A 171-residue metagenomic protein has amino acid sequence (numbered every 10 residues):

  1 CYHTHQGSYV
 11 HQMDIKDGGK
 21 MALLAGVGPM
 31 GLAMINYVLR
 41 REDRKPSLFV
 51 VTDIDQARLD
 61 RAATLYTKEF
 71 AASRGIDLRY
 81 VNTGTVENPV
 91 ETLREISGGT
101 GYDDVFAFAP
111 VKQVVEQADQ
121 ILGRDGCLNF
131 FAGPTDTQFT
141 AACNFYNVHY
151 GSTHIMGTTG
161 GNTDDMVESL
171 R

Functional and structural regions predicted by a protein language model:
C1-T85: Mid-domain Rossmann-like dinucleotide-binding core that forms the NAD(H)/NADP(H) cofactor-binding site
I15, E42-D43, S97, I121-G123: A generic alpha-to-beta junction signature in SAM-dependent methyltransferases
L23-V27, V51-T52, V81-T83, D103-F108 (+2 more regions): Glycine- and other small-residue-rich loops at beta-strand/loop junctions that grip anionic moieties
G31, L59, V114-E116, M166: Short, well-ordered alpha-helical microsegments
F70, V86-T92, E116-Q120, R124 (+1 more regions): C-terminal hydrophobic helical "lid"/dimerization subdomain of Rossmann-like NAD(P)H-dependent oxidoreductases
E87-V105: A short acidic, Gly/Pro-enriched loop at the edge of an enzyme's catalytic core that lines a small-molecule cofactor
V90-E95, D136-R171: C-terminal substrate-binding/catalytic core of Rossmann-like NAD(P)-dependent dehydrogenases/reductases
D104-V111, Q120-A141, H154-I155: ADP-ribose/adenylate-binding Rossmann-like module
